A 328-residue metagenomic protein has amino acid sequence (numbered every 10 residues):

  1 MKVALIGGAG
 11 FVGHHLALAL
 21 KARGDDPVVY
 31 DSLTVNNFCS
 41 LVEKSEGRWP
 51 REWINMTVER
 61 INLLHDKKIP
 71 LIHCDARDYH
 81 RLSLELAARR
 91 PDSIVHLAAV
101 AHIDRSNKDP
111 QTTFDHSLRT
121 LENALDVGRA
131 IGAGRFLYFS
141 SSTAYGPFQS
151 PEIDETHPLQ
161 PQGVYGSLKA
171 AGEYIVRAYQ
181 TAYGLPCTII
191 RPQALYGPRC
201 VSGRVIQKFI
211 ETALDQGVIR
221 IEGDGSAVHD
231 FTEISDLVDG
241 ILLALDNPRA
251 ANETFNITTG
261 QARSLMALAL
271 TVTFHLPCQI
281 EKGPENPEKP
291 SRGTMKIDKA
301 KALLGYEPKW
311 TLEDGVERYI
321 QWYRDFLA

Functional and structural regions predicted by a protein language model:
M1-R191: N-terminal Rossmann-like NAD(P)+-binding domain of SDR-like oxidoreductases, especially those catalyzing
A22, A213-A328: C-terminal substrate-binding subdomain of Rossmann-fold SDR/epimerase-dehydratase oxidoreductases
N55-V58, E173, Q207, A262 (+2 more regions): Short, surface-exposed alpha-helical segments at coil->helix boundaries
H80, D92, D104, Q111 (+9 more regions): Residues in well-ordered alpha-helical elements
E85-R89, V127, T212, G240 (+1 more regions): CheY-like receiver
A99-R105, S141-A144, A194-C200, S226 (+2 more regions): Active-site proximal helix/loop that lines the substrate pocket of Rossmann-like NAD(P)-dependent oxidoreductase domains
S106, H157, C187-P198, F209-T232 (+1 more regions): A conserved pocket-lining segment of Rossmann-fold NAD(P)-dependent short-chain dehydrogenase/reductase
A171, I175, Y179, F209 (+2 more regions): Hydrophobic alpha-helix immediately C-terminal to the catalytic Tyr-X-X-X-Lys motif of short-chain
